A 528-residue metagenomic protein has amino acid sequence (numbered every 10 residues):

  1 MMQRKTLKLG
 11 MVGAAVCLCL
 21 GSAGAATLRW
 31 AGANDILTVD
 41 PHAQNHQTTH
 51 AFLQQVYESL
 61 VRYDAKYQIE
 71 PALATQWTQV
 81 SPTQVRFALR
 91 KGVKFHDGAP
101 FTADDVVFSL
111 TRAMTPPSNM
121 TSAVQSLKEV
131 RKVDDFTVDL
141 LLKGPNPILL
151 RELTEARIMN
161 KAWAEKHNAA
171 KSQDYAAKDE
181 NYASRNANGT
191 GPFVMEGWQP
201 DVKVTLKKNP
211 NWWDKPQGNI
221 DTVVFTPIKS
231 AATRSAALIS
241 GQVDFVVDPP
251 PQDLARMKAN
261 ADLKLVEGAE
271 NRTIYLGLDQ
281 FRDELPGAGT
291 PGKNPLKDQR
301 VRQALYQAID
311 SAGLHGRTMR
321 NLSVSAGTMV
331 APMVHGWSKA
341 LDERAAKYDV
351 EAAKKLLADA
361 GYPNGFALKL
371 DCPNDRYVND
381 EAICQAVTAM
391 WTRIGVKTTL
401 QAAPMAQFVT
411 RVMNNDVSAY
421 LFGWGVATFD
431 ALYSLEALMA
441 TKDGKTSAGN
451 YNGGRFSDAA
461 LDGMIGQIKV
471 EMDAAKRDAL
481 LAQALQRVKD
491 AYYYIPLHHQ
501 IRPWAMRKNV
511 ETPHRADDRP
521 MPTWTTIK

Functional and structural regions predicted by a protein language model:
A31-V80, T111, N188-P192: N-terminal lobe/hinge region of extracytoplasmic solute-binding protein
Q68, A156-G218, T222, V350-E351 (+1 more regions): Gly/Pro-rich hinge or "lid" segments in bacterial periplasmic/extracellular proteins
T78, S122-S172: Surface-exposed binding/hinge segments that line and control ligand-binding clefts or catalytic entry sites
R86, R300-Q303, H315-G316, R393-M413 (+2 more regions): Extracytoplasmic/peripheral linker and loop segments enriched in polar/acidic and small residues with frequent Thr/Pro
A103-S109, D135-T137, G191-P192, I220-T222 (+4 more regions): Alpha-helical secondary-structure segments
P210-R256, Q299, T388, K397-T399: Ligand-site clamp/hinge motif
Q307, V324-D359, Y377-E381: Structural transition elements
W504-K528: Long beta-strand-rich cores associated with HINT superfamily self-processing modules
